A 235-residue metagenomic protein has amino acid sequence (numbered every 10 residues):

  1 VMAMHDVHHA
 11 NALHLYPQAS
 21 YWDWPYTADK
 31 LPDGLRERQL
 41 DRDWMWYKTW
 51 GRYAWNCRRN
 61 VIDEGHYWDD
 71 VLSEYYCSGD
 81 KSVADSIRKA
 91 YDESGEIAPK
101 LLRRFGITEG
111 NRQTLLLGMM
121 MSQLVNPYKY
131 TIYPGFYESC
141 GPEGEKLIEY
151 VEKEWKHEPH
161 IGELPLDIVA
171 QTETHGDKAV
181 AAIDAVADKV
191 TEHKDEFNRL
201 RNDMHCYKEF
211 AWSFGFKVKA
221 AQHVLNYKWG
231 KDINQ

Functional and structural regions predicted by a protein language model:
V1-Q235: Substrate-binding groove of N-acetylhexosamine-processing glycoside hydrolases
